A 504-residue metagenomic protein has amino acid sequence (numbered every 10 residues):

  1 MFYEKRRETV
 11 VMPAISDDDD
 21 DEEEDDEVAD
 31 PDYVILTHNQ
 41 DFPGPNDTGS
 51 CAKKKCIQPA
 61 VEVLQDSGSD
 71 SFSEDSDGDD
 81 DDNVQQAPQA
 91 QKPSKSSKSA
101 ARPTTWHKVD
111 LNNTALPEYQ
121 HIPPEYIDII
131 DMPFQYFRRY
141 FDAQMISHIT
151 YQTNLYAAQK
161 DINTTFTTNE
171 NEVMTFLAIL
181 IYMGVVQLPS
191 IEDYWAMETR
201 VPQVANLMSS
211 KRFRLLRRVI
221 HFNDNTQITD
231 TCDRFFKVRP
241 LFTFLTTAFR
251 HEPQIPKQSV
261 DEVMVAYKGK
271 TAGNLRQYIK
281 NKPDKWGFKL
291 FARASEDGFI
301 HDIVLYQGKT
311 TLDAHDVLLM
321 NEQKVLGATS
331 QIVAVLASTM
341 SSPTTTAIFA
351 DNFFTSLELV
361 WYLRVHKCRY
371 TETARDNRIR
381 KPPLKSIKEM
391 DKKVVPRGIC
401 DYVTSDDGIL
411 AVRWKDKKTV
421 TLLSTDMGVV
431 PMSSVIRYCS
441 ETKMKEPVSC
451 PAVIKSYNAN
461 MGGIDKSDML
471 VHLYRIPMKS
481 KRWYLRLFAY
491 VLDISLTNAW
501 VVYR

Functional and structural regions predicted by a protein language model:
M1-D21: PEST-like, low-complexity acidic/proline-rich intrinsically disordered segments, predominantly at protein N-termini
E8, M12-I15, L36, D41-R504: Acidic, contiguous segments within the catalytic cores of piggyBac-derived transposases
